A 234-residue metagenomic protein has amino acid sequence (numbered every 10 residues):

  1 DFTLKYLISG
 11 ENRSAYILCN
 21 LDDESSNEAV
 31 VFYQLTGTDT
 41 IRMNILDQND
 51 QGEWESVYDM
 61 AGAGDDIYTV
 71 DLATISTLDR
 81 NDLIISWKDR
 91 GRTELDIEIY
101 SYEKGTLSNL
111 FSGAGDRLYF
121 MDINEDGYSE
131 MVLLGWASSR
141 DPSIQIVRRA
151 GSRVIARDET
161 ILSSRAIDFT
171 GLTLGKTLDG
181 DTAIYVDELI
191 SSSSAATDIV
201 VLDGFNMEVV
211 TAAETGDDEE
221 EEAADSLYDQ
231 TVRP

Functional and structural regions predicted by a protein language model:
D1-P234: Beta-propeller-forming repeat regions
